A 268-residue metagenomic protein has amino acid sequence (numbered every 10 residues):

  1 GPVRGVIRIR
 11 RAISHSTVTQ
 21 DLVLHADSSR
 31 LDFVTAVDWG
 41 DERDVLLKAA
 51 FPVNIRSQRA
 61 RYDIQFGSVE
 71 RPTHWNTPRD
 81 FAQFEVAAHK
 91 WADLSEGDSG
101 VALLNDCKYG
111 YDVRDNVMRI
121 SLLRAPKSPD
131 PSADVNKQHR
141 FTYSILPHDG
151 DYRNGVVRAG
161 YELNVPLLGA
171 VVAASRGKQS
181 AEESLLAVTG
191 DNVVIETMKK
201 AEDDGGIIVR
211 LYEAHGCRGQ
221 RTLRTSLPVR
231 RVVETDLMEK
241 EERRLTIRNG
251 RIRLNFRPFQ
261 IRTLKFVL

Functional and structural regions predicted by a protein language model:
G1-L268: C-terminal (or distal) subdomains of carbohydrate-active enzymes
